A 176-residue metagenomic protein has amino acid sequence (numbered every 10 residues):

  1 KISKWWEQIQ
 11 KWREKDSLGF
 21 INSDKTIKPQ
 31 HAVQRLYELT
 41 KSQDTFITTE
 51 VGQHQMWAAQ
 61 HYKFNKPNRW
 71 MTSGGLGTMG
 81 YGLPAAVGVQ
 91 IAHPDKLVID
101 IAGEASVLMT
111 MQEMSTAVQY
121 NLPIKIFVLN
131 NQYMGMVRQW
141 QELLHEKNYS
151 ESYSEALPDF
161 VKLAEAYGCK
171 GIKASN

Functional and structural regions predicted by a protein language model:
K1, W12-K15, L39-Q43, A92 (+4 more regions): Change "in soluble alpha/beta enzymes" to "in soluble alpha/beta proteins
K1, W5-Q8, K28-R35, H54 (+4 more regions): General structural feature for long, well-ordered alpha-helical segments within catalytic domains of soluble enzymes
K4, Q8-P84, V89: Active-site diphosphate/adenylate-binding microenvironment
N22-T26, G75-G77, G103, N148-E151 (+1 more regions): Short, flexible loop segments at the rims of nucleotide/cofactor-binding pockets, characterized by
T48, T72, D100-I101, G171-K173: Short catalytic-loop micro-motif centered on adjacent basic/acidic residues
E50, E104, D159: Acidic active-site catalytic centers that drive phospho-/nucleotidyl reactions and related ester hydrolyses
M56-M134: Thiamine diphosphate
Q119-N176: Thiamine diphosphate
